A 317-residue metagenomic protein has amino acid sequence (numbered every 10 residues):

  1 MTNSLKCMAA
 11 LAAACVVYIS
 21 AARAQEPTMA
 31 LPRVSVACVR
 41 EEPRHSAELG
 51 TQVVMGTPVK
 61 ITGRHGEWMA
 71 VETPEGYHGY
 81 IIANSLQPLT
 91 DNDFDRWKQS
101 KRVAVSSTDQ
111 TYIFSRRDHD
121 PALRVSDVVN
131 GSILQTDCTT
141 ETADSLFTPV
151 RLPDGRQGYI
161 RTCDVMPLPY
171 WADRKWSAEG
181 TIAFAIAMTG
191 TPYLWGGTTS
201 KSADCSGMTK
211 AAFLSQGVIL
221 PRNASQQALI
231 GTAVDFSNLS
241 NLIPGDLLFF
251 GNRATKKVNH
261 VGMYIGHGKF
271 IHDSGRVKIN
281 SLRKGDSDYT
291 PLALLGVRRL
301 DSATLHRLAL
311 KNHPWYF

Functional and structural regions predicted by a protein language model:
M1-A9: Bacterial N-terminal signal peptides that target proteins for export
M8-Y18: Bacterial N-terminal signal peptides
S20-A24: Sec/Tat signal peptide C-region and signal peptidase I cleavage site
Q25-T28, P58-K60, H65, T73-V105 (+6 more regions): Boundary regions of SH3-family modules and the immediately adjacent low-complexity/disordered segments in eukaryotic
T28-V39, S100-F114, L214-A228, I265: Short, basic/aromatic beta-hairpin or loop at an interaction surface
L31-I61, S106-C138, Y193: Beta-loop motif signature
D118-P121, M166-L168, V234-F236, N259 (+1 more regions): Aromatic- and glycine-rich peptidoglycan recognition patches
Y193-G207, A211-P244: Catalytic cysteine-centered active-site loop
